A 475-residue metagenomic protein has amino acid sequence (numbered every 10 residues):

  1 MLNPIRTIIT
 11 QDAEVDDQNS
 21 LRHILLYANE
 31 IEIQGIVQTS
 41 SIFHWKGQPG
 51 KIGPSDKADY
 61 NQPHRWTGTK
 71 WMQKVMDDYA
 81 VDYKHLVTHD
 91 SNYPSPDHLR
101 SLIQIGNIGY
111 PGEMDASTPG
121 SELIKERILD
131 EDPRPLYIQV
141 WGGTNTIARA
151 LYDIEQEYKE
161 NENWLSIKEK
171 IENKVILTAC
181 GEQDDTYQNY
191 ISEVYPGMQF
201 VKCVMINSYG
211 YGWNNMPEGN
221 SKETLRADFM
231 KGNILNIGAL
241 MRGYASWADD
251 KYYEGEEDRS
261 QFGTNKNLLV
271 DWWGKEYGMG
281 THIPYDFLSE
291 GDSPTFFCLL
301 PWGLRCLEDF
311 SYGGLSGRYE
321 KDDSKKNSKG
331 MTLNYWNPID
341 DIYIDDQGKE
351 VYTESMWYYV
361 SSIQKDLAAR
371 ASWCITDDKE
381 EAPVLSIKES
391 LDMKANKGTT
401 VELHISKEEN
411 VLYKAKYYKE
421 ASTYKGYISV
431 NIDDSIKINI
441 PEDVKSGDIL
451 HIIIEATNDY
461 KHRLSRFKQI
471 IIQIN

Functional and structural regions predicted by a protein language model:
M1-I449, Y460, Q469-I471, N475: N-terminal acidic, glycine/proline-rich low-complexity segments
T457-R463: Short, solvent-exposed loop/turn segments at the edges of extracellular beta-sandwich modules
S465-F467: Extracytoplasmic low-complexity repetitive segments enriched in small/polar residues
